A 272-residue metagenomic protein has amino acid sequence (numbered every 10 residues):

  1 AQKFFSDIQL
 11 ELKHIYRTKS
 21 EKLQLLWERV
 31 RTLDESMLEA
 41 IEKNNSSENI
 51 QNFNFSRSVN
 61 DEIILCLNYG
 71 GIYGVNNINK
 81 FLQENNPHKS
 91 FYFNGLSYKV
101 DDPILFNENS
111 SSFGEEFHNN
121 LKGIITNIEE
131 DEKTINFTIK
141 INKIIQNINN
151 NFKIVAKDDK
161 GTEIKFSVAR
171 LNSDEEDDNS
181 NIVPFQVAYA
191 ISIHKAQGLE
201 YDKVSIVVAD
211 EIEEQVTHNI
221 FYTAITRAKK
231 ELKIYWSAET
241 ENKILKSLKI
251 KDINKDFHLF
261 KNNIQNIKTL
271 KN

Functional and structural regions predicted by a protein language model:
A1, K203-N272: Helicase C-terminal subdomain and adjacent C-terminal extension
A1-E130: Conserved helicase motor core of P-loop NTPases
A1-I8, V30-L33, I41, I135 (+6 more regions): Extended hydrophobic/Leu-rich segments
F5-L10, N60-D61, E200-V204, A228-L232: Short glycine-/polar-rich loops that comprise or flank the Walker A/P-loop and associated switch/sensor motifs
D7, E11, S180, Q186 (+1 more regions): Residue-level signal for pocket-adjacent positions within structured domains
I8, K19-L23, G71-G74, I78 (+4 more regions): Helical mechanochemical/support elements of P-loop NTPase systems and associated helical scaffolds
Q83, P87-Y222: Conserved nucleotide-binding/hydrolysis modules and their immediate coupling elements across P-loop/ASCE NTPase motors
